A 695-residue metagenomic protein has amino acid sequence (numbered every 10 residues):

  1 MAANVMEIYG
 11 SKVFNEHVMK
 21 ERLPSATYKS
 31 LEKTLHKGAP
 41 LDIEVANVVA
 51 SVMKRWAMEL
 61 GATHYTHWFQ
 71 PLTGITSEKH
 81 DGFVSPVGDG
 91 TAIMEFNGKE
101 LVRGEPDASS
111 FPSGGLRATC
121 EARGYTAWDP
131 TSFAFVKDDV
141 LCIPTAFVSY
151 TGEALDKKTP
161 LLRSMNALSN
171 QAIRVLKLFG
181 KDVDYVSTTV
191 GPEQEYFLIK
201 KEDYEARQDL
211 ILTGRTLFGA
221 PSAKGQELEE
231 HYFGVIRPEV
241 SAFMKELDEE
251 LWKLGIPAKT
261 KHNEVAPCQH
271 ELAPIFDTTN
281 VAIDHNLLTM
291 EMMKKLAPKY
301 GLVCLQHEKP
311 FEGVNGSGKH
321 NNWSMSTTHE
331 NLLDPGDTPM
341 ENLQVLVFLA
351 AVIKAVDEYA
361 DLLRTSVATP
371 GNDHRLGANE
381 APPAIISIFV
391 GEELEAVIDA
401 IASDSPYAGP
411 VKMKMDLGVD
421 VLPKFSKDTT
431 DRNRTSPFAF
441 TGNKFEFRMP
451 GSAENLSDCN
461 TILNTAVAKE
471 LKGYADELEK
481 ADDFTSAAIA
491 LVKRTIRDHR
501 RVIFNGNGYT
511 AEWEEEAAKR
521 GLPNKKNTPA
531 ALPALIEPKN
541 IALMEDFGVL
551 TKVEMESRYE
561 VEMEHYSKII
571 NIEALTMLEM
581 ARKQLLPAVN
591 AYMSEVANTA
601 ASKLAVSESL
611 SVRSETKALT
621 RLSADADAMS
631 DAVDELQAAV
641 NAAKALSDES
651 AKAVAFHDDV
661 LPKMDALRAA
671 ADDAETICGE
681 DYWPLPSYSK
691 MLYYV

Functional and structural regions predicted by a protein language model:
M1-E7, Y694-V695: Basic/polar N-terminal segments that are highly enriched at the extreme N-terminus, encompassing both cleavable
N4-K12, H17-G98, R103-A118: Histidine/acidic residue-rich metal-binding segments in metalloenzymes
V45, F69, N97, P274-F276 (+5 more regions): Active-site proximal loops enriched in glycine and acidic residues that flank catalytic Cys/His/Asp and coordinate
V45-V49, F69-P71, K99-E100, F147 (+4 more regions): Active-site-proximal loop/turn and secondary-structure-junction residues that shape catalytic pockets, frequently
A62, T66-Q70, I283-K299, M325 (+3 more regions): Hydrophobic/aromatic-rich, well-ordered segments within soluble, folded domains that form packed cores
E121-Q306, N315-G318, M325-E560: Glycine-rich, acidic/polar active-site loops that bind/position phosphate-bearing ligands
I211, N286, E308-K309, P335-T338 (+5 more regions): Composition- and surface-driven signal marking solvent-exposed, interaction-prone regions in large proteins
R497-V695: C-terminal amphipathic alpha-helical interaction region
